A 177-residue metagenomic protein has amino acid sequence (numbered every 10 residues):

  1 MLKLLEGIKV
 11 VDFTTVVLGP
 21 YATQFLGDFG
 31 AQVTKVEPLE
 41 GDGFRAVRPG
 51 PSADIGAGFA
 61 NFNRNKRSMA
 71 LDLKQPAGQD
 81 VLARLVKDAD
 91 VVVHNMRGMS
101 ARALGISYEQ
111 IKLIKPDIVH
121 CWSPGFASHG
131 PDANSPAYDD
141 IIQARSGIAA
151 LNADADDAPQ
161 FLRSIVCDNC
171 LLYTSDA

Functional and structural regions predicted by a protein language model:
M1-S175: N-terminal helix-loop segment corresponding to the beta1-alpha1 unit of nucleotide/adenylate-binding folds
